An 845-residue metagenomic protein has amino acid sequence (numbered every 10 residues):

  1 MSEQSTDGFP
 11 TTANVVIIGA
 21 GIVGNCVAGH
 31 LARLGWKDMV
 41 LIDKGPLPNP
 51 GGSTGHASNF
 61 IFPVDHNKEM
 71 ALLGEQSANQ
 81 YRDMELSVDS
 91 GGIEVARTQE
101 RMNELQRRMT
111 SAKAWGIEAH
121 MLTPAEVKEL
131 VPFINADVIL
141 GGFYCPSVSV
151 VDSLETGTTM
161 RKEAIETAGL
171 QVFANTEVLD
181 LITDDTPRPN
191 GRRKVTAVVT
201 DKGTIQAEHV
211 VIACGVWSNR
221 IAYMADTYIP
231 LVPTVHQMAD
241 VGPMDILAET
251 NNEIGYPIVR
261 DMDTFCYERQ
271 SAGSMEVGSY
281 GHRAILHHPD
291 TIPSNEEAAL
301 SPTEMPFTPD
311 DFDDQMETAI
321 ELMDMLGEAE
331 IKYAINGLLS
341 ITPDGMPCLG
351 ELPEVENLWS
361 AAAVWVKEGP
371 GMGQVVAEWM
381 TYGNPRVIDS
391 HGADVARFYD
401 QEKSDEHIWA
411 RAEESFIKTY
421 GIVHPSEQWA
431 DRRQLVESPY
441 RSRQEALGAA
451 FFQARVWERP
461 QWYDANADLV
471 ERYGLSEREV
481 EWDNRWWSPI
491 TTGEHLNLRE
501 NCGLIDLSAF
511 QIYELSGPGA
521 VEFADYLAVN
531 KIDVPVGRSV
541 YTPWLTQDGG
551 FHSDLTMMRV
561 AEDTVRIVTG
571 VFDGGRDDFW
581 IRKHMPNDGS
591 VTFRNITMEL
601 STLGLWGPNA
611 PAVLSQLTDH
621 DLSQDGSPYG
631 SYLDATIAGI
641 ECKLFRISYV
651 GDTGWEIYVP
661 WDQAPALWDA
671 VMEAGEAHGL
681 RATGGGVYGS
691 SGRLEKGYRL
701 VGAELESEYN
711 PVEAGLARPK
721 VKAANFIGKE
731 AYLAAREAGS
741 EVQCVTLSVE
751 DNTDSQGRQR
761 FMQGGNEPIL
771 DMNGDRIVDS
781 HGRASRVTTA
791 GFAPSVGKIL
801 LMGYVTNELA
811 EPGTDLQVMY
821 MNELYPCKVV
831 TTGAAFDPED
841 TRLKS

Functional and structural regions predicted by a protein language model:
D7-V23, V40: Beta1/beta-strand and adjacent pyrophosphate-binding region of the FAD-binding site in flavoprotein oxidoreductases
C26, F62, L181-P306, D314-M325 (+3 more regions): Flavin-dependent oxidoreductases
A32-S53: Glycine-rich FAD pyrophosphate-binding loop
A57-L130, D263-E268, A272-E276, L286 (+4 more regions): Dinucleotide-binding Rossmann-like beta1-alpha1 core, especially the glycine-rich loop that anchors the ADP
L72-L73, V95-E104, F143-K162, F173 (+3 more regions): Short beta-strand to alpha-helix junction loop
P146-E208: Helical element adjacent to the flavin cofactor pocket in flavoenzyme catalytic cores
D263, P302-R432: C-terminal catalytic lobe of FAD-dependent flavoproteins
I388, G392-S845: Glycine/proline-enriched, intrinsically flexible loops and inter-domain linkers
